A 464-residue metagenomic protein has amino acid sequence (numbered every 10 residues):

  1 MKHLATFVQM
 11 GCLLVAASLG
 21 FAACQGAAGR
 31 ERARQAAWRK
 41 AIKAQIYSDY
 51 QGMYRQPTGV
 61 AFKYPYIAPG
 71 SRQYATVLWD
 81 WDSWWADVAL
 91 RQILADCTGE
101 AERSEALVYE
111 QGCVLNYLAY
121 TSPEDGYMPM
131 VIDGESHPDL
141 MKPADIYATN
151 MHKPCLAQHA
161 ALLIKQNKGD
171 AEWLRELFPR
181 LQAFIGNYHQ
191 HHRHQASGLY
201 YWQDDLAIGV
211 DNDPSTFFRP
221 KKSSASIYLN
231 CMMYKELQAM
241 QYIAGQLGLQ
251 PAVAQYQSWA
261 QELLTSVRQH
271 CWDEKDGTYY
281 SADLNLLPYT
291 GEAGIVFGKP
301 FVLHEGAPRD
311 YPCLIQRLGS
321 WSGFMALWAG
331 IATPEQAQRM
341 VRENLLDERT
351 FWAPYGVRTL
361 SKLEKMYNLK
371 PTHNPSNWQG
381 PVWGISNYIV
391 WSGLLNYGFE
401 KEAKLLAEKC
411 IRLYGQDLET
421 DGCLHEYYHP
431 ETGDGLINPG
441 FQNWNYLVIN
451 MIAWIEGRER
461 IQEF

Functional and structural regions predicted by a protein language model:
V15, L19-R30: Bacterial Sec-dependent signal peptides at the C-terminal "C-region" and cleavage site
G26-L78, G112, N116, S266 (+8 more regions): Low-complexity, Ser/Thr/Pro/Gly-enriched N-terminal "stalk/linker" regions
E31-Q45, G99-A119, D170-H189, E236 (+4 more regions): Extended, well-ordered alpha-helical scaffold segments
A33-K43, M128-P129, Q190-D204, M232-Q336 (+2 more regions): Catalytic cores of carbohydrate-active enzymes
Q51-Q73, T121-M141, Q190-F218, Q269-Y289 (+3 more regions): Glycine- and aromatic-rich loop/turn segments at beta-sheet edges
Y64-W84, L107, P138-K153, S215-C231 (+5 more regions): Solvent-exposed loop and edge beta-strand segments that line ligand/cofactor-binding and catalytic clefts
T76-Y200, I227-N230, Y234, G319-S320 (+3 more regions): Aromatic-rich carbohydrate-recognition surfaces in CAZymes
R342-A353, T359-K365, T372, S376 (+1 more regions): Non-catalytic C-terminal accessory modules of carbohydrate-active enzymes
